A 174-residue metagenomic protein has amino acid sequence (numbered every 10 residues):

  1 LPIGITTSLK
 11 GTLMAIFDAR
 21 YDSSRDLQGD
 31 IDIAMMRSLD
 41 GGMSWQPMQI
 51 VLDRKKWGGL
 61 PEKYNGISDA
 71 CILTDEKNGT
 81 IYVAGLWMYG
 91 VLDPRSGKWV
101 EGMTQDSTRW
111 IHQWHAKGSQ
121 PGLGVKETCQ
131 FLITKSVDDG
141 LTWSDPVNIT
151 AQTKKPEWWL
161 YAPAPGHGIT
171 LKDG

Functional and structural regions predicted by a protein language model:
L1-G174: Asp-box/BNR beta-propeller blade signature and adjacent active/binding-site loops in extracellular glycan-interacting
